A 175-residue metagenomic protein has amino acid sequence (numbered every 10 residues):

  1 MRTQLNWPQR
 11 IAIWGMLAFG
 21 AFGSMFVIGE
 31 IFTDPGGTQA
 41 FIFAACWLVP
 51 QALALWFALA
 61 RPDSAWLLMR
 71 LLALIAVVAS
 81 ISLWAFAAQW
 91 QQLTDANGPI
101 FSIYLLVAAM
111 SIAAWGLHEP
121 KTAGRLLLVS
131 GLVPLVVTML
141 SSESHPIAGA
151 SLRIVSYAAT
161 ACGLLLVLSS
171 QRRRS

Functional and structural regions predicted by a protein language model:
M1-A18, S64-M69, S169-S175: N-terminal membrane topogenic signal
Q9-S24, L72-S80: Alpha-helical transmembrane segments
A18-A21, V107, S111, L126-V136: Lipid-exposed faces of alpha-helical membrane segments in multi-pass integral membrane proteins
F26-A45, P62-L68, A85-I103, S141-R153: Membrane-helix interface and helix-disruption motif detector
C46-W56, Y104-M110, S156-L168: Hydrophobic cores of alpha-helical transmembrane segments in multi-pass inner/ER membrane proteins, independent
F57-M69, A113-L126: Membrane-helix interface "capping/anchor" motifs
R70-V77, T122-L135: Central hydrophobic cores of alpha-helical transmembrane segments in multi-pass integral membrane proteins
H145-S175: Alpha-helical transmembrane segments and their immediate juxtamembrane flanks in integral membrane proteins
